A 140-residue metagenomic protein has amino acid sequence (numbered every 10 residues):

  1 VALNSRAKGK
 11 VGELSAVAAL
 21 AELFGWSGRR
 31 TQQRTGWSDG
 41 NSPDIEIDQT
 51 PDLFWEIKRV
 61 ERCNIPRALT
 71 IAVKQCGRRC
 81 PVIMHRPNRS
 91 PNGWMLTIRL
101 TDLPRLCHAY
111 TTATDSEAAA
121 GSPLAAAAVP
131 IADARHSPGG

Functional and structural regions predicted by a protein language model:
V1-G140: Catalytic phosphate/metal-binding cores of nucleic-acid and nucleotide-processing enzymes, i.e., regions that mediate
